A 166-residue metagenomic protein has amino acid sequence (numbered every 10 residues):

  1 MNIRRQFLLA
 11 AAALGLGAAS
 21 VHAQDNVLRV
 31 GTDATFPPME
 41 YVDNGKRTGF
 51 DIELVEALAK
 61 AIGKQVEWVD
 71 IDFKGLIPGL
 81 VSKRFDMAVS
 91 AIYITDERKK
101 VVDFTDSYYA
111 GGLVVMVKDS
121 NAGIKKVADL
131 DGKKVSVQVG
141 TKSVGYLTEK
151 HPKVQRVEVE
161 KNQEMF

Functional and structural regions predicted by a protein language model:
I3-L8: N-terminal export leaders
A10-A18: Bacterial N-terminal signal peptides
A19-A23: Sec/Tat signal peptide C-region and signal peptidase I cleavage site
V27-F50: Short glycine-rich His-centered loop
L28-T32, V127-G140, Q155: Short loop->beta-strand "edge-of-pocket" segments that line small-molecule binding or catalytic clefts across diverse
V42, V55-K64, V127, S143-N162: Ligand-binding cleft/hinge of the Venus flytrap
G45-E53, I71-K74, V137-T141, E160-Q163: Soluble non-cytosolic domains of exported or imported proteins
E56, K60, Q65-D129: Acidic, polar ligand-binding/catalytic clefts
